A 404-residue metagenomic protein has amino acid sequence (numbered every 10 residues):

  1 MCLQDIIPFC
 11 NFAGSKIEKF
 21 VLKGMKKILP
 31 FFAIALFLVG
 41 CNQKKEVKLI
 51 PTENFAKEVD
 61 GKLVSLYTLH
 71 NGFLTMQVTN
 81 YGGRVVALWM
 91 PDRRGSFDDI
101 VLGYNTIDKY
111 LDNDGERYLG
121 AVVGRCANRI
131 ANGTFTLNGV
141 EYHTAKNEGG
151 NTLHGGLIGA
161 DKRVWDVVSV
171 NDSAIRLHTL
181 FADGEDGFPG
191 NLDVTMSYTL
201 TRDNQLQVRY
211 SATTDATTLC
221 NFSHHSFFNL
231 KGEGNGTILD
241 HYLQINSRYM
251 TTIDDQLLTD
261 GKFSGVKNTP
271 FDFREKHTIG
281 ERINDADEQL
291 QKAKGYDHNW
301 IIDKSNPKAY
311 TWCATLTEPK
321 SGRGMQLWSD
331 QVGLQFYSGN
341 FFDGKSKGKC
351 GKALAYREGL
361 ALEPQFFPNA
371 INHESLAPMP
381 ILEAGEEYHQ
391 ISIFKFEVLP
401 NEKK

Functional and structural regions predicted by a protein language model:
M1-K48: Bacterial Sec-dependent N-terminal signal peptides
N42-K404: An exposed, glycine/acidic-rich loop-and-rim segment of catalytic or binding clefts
